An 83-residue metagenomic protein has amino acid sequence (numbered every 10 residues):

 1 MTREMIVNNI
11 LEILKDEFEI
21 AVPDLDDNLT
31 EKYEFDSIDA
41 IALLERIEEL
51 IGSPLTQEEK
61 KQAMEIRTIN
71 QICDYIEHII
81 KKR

Functional and structural regions predicted by a protein language model:
T2-E45, E49-R83: Phosphopantetheine-dependent thiolation modules in NRPS/PKS and related acyl-activating systems
